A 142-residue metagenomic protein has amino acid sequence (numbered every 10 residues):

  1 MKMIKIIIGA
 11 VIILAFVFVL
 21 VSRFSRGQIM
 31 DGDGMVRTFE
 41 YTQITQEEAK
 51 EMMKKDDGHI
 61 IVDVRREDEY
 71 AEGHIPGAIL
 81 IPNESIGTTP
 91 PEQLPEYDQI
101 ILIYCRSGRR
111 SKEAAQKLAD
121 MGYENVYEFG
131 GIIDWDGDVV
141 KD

Functional and structural regions predicted by a protein language model:
K2-M52, H59, D68-I100, R106-D142: Rhodanese-like catalytic fold shared by cysteine-dependent sulfurtransferases and DSP/PTP-type phosphatases
I61-D63: Structural scaffold elements adjacent to functional motifs in cytosolic proteins
